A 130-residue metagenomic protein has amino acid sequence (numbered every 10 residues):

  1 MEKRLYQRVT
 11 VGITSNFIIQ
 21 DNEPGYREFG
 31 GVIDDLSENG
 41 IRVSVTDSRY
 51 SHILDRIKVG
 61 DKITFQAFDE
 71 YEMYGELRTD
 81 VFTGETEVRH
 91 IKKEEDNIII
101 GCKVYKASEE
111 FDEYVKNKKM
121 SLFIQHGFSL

Functional and structural regions predicted by a protein language model:
M1-L130: Structured alpha-helical
